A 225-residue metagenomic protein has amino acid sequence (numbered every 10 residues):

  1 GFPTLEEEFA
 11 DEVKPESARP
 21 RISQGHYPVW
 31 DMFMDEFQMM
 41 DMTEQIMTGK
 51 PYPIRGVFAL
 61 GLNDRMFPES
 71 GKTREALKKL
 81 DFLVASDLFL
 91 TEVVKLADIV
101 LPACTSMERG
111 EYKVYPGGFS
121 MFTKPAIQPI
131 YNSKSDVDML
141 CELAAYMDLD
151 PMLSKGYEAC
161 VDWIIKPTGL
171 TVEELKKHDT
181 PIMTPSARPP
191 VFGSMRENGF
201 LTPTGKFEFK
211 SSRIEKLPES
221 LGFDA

Functional and structural regions predicted by a protein language model:
G1-K95, C104-E111, A126, P181-A225: Extended redox/cofactor-interaction regions of prokaryotic respiratory oxidoreductases
I22, I127-L201, G205: N-terminal leader/propeptide and maturation segments of large enzyme subunits in energy/redox metabolism and hydrolases
D35, M39, L90, S120 (+2 more regions): Generic structural signal for well-ordered, non-membrane alpha-helical segments in soluble metabolic enzymes
D98: Catalytic, metal-anchored helix/loop core of enzyme active sites in primary metabolism
L101: Flexible, acidic/glycine-enriched loop-and-adjacent beta/alpha segments that face the extracytoplasmic/periplasmic side
M107-P129, L140, A144: Glycine/threonine-rich phosphate-binding loop and adjacent beta-strand/alpha-helix elements that clamp
